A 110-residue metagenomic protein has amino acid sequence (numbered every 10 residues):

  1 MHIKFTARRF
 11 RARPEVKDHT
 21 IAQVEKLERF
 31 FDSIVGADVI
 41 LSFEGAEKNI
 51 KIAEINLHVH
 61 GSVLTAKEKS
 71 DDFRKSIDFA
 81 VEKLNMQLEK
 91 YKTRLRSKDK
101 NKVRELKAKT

Functional and structural regions predicted by a protein language model:
M1-T110: N-terminal, polar/charged subdomain of small-to-medium soluble alpha/beta proteins
